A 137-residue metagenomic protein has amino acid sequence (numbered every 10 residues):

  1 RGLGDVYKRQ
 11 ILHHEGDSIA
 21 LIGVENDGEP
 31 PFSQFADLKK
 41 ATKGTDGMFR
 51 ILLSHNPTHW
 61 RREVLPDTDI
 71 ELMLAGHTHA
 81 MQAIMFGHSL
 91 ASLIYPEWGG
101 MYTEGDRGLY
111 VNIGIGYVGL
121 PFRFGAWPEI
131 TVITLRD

Functional and structural regions predicted by a protein language model:
R1, H14-R50, W60-R61, R123-F124: Binuclear metal-dependent hydrolase catalytic cores centered on His/Asp/Glu-rich metal-binding motifs
G2-Y7: Short, small-residue-biased leader/transition segments that mark boundaries at the very start of proteins
K8-E15, G100-E104: Short acidic-hydrophobic surface loop/beta-edge motif
R9, N26-D27, P57, G114: Solvent-exposed coil/turn segments that connect beta secondary-structure elements in extracytoplasmic/periplasmic
I51, P57-D137: Conserved beta-sheet core of the metallophosphoesterase superfamily
